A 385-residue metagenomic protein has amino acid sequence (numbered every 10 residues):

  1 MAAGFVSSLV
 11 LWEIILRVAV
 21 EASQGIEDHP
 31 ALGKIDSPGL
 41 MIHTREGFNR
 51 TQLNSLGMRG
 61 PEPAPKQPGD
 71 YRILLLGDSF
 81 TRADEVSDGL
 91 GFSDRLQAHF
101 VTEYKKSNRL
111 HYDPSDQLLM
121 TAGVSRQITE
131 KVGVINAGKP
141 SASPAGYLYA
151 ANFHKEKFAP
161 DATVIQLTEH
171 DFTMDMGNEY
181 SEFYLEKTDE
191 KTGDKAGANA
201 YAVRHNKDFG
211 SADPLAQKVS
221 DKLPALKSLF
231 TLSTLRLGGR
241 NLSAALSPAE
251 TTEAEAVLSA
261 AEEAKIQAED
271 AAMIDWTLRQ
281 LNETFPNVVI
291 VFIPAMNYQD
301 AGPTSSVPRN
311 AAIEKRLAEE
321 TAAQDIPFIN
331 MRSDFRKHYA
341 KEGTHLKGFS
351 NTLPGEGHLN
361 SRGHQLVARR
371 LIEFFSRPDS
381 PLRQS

Functional and structural regions predicted by a protein language model:
M1-I15: Hydrophobic membrane-insertion alpha-helices, especially the h-region of bacterial N-terminal signal peptides
W12-L16, V20, Q97, I372: Membrane-water interface at transmembrane helix exits
A19-T129, F335-S350, P354, S385: Membrane/wall-proximal cationic-aromatic binding patches
R72-L74, R82-D189, G193-D194: Conserved SGNH/GDSL esterase-like catalytic core that processes O-acyl groups on lipids and polysaccharides
D78, Y147, T163, N330-R332 (+1 more regions): Generic structural signal for small/hydrophobic residues in well-ordered secondary structure, especially within
P144, L148, Q267, A271 (+2 more regions): Short, amphipathic alpha-helical "lid/cap" segments that border enzyme active or binding sites
T168-A318, I326, M331-E342: Serine-dependent acyl-ester chemistry module
P327, S350-S385: Histidine-centered active-site loop/cap adjacent to the catalytic His in serine esterases/O-acetyl transfer systems
